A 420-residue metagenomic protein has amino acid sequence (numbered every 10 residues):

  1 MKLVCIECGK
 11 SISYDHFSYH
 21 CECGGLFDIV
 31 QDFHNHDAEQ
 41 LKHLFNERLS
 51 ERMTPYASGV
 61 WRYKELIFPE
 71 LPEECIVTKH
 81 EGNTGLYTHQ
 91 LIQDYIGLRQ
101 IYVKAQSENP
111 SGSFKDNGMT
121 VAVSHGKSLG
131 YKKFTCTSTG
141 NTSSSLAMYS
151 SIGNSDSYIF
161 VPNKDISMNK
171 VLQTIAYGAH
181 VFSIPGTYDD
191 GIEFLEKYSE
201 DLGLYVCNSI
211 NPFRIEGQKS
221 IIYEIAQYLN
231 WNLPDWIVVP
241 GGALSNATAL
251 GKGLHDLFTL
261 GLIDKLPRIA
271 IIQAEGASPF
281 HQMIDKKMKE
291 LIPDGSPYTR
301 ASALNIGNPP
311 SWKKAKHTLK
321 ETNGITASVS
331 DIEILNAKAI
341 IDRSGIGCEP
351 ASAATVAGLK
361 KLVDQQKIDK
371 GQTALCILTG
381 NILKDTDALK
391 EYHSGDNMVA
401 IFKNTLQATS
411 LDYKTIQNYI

Functional and structural regions predicted by a protein language model:
M1-I420: PLP-dependent amino-acid enzyme catalytic core
